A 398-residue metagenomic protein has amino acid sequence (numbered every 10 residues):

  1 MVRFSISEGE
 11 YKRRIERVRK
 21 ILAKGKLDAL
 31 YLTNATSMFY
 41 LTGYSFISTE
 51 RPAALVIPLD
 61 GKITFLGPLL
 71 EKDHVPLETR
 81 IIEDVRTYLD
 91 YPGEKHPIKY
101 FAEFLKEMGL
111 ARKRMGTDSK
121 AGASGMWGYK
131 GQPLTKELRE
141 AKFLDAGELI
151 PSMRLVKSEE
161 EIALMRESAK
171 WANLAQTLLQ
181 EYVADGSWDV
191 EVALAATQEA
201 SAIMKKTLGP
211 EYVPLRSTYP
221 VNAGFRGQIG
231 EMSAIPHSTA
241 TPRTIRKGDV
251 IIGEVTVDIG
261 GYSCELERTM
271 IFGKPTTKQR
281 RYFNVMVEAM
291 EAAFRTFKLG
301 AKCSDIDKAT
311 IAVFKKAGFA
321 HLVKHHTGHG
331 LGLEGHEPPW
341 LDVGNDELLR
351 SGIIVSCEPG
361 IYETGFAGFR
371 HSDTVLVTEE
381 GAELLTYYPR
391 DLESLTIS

Functional and structural regions predicted by a protein language model:
M1-S398: Active-site neighborhoods and metal-handling regions in enzymes and metal-associated proteins
